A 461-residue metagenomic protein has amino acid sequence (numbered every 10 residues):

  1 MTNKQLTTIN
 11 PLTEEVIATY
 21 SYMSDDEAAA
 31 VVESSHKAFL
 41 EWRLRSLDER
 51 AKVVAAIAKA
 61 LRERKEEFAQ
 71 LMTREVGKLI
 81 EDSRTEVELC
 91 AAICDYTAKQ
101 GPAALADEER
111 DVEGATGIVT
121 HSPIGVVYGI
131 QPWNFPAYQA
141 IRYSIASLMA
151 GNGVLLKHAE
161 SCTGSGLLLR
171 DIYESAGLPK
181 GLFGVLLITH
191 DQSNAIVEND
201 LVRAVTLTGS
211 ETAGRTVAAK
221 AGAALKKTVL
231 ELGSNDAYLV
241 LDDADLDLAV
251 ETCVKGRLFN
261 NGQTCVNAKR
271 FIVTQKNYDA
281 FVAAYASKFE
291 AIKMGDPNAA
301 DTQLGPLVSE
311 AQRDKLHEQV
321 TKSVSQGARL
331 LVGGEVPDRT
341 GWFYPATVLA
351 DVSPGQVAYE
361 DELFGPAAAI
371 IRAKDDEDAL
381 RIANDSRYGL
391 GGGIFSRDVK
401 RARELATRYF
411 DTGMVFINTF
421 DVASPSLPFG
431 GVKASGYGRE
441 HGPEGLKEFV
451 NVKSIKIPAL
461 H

Functional and structural regions predicted by a protein language model:
M1-A115: N-terminal Rossmann-like NAD(P)+-binding subdomain of aldehyde/semialdehyde dehydrogenases
N3-L6, A268, L390: Short loop/turn microsegments at loop-to-beta-strand junctions
T13-T19, V202, L239, K293 (+3 more regions): Conserved C-terminal structural/oligomerization subdomain of aldehyde/semialdehyde dehydrogenase
E14, R50, M72, C94 (+10 more regions): Residue-level signal for inorganic ion chemistry
I17, T212-S353, I417: ALDH superfamily catalytic-core signature
I17-M23, A38-L44, G129, Y238-L241 (+4 more regions): Short, well-ordered beta-strand elements within core beta-sheets of diverse protein domains
H36-F39, R43, A58-K65, A69 (+18 more regions): Structural signal for hydrophobic packing residues in well-ordered secondary-structure cores of soluble enzyme domains
A106-L248, A373: Rossmann-like NAD(P) dinucleotide-binding subdomain of oxidoreductase/dehydrogenase enzymes
